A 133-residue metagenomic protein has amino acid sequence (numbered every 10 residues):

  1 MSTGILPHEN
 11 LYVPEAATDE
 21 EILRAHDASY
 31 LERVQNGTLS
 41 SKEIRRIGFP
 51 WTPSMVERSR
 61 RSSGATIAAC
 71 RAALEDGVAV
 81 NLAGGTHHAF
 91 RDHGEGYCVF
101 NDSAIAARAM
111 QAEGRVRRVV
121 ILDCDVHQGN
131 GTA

Functional and structural regions predicted by a protein language model:
M1-A133: HDAC/HDAC-like amidohydrolase catalytic core signature
